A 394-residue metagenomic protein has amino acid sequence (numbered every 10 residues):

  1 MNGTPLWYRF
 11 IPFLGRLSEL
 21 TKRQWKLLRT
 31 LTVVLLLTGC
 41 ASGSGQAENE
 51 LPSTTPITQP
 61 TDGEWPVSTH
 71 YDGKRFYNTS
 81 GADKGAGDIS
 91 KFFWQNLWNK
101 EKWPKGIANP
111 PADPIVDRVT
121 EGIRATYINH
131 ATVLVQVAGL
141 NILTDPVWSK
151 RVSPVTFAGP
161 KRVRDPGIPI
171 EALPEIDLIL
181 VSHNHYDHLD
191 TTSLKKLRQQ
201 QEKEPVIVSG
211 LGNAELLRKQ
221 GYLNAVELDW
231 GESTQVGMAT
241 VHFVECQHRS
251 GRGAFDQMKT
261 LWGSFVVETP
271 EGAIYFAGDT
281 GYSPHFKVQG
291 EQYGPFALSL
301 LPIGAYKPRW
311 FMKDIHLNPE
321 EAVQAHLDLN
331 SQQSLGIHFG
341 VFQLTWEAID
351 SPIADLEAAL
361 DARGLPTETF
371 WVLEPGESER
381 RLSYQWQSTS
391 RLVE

Functional and structural regions predicted by a protein language model:
L6, L17-L28: Bacterial N-terminal signal peptides that target proteins for export
L35, A41-K161, P166-A172, E268-F276 (+1 more regions): Metallo-beta-lactamase
A41-S42, T55, D62-G63, Y71-Y77 (+7 more regions): Cap/insert and terminal regions of metallo-dependent hydrolase folds
V67, F157-V208, N224, G294-L300: Active-site metal-binding motif and surrounding structural segment of the metallo-beta-lactamase
E101-E121, G210-G272, D355-E377, L382-S383: Metallo-beta-lactamase
T132-Q136, Q235-F296, K313, L317-E321: Catalytic core of the metallo-beta-lactamase
W148-D165, R249-D256, K307-H316, Q343: Acidic/histidine-rich helix-loop elements that form or flank divalent-metal/phosphate-binding sites at the catalytic
T192-L197, Q220-G221, H285-Q289: A short acidic, amphipathic alpha-helical/loop segment
